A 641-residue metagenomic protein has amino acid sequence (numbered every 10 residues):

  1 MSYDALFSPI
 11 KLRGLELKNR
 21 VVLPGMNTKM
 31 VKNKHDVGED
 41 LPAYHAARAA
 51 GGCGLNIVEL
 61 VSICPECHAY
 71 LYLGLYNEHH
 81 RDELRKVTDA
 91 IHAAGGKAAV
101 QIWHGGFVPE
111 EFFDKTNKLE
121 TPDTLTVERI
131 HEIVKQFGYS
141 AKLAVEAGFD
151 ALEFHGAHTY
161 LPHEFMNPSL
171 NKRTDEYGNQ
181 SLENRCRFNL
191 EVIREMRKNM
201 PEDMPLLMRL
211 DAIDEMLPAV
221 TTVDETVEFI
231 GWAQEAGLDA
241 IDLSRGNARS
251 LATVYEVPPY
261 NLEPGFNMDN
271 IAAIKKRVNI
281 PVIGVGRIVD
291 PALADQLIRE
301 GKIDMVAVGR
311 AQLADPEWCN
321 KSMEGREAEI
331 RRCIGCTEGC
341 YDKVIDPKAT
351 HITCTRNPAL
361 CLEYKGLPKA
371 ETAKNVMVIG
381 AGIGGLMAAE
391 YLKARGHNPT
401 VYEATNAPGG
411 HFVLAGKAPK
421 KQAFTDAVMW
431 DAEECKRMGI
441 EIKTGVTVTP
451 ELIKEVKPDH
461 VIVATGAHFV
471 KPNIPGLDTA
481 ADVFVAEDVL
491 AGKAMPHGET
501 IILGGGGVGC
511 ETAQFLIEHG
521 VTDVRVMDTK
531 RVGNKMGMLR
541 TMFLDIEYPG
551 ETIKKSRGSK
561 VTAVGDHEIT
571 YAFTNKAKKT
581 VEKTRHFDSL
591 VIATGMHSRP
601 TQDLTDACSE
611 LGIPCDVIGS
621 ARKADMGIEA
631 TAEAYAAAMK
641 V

Functional and structural regions predicted by a protein language model:
M1-I379, I383, Y391-A394, P399 (+2 more regions): Flavin-dependent oxidoreductase catalytic cores
Y44, V192, N270, L293 (+4 more regions): Hydrophobic alpha-helical segments typical of transmembrane helices and their membrane-interface/capping positions
I193, E363-E371, A381, M387 (+5 more regions): Flanking helices and flexible, charged tails adjoining ferredoxin-like Fe-S electron-transfer domains in multi-subunit
R249, Q312-D315, A407-G409, A491 (+2 more regions): Short gly/pro/ser/thr-enriched loop/turn and capping motifs at secondary-structure boundaries
V254-Y260, D304-M305, V413-K420, I618-K623: Short beta-alpha connecting loops at secondary-structure transitions that line or flank enzyme active sites
A373-Y402, K443-K457, A464-M538, T574-S589 (+1 more regions): Rossmann-like dinucleotide/flavin-binding elements
V401-R437, A513-V561: Rossmann-like dinucleotide-binding cores of NAD(P)H-dependent redox enzymes
